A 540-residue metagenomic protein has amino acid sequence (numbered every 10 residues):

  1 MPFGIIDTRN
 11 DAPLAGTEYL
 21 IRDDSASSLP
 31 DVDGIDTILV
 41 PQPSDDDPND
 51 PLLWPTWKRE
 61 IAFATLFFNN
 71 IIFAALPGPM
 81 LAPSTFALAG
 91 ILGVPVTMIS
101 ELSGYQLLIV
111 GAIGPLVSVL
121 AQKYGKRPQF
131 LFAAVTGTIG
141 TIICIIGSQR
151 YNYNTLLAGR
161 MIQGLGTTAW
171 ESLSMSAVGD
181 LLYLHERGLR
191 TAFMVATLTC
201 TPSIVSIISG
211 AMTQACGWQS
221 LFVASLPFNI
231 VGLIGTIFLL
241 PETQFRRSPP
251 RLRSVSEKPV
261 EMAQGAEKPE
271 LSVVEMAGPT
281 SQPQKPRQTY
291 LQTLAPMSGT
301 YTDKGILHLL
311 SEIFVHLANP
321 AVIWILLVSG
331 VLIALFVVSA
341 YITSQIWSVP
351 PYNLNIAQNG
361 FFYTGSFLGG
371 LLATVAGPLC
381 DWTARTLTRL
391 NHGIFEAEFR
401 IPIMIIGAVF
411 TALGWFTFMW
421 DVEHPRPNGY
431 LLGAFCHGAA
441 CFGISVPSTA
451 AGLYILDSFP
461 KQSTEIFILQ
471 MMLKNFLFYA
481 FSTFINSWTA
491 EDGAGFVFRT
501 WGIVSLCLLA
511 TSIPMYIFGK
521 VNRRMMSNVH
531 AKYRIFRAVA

Functional and structural regions predicted by a protein language model:
M1-P77, G90: Cytosolic juxtamembrane N-terminal segment immediately preceding the first transmembrane helix of multi-pass
P2-D11, A15-T17, D50-W57, R187 (+4 more regions): Central mid-sequence intracellular linker of multi-pass
K58-V96, W170, S174, V337-S344: Extracytoplasmic
A74-A75, G104-L107, G111, S118 (+7 more regions): C-terminal transmembrane bundle
A112-Y153: Conserved MFS/SLC helix-loop-helix module at the cytosolic interface between two early adjacent transmembrane helices
Y151-R160, L221-F222, I325, G429-A434: Short hydrophobic/alpha-helical segments at membrane-entry points of transmembrane helices in Major Facilitator
G159-L198: Cytoplasmic helix-loop-helix junction between adjacent transmembrane helices in 12-TM secondary transporters
E186-C216, S220-V223, P227-G232, T236 (+2 more regions): Glycine-rich segments within core transmembrane alpha-helices of 12-TM secondary carriers
